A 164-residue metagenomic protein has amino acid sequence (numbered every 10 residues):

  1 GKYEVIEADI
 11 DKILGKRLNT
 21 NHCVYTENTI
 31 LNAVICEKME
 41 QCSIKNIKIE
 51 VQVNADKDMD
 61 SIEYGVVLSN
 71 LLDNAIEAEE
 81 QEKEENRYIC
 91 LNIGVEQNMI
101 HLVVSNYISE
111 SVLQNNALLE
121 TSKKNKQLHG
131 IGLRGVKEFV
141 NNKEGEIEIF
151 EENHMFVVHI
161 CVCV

Functional and structural regions predicted by a protein language model:
D11-G15, E27-S43, I100: Short beta-to-alpha transition helix within the HATPase_c
C23, K48-L68, K126: Conserved short strand/loop->alpha-helix "switch" segment adjacent to the catalytic nucleotide/phosphoryl-transfer site
I49-A55, V95, I108, E151: Heptad-repeat coiled-coil segments of the DHp/HisKA dimerization-phosphoacceptor module
S61-E84, F139: Conserved ATP-binding N-box helix of the HATPase_c
N86-N98: Short beta-strand/loop element within the Bergerat-fold HATPase_c
N98-G130: Glycine-rich/acidic phosphate-handling loop/turn and adjacent ATP-lid/helix of nucleotide-binding kinase/ATPase domains
E110, E152-H159: Glycine-rich nucleotide-binding loop
G135-G145: Conserved glycine-/histidine-rich ATP-lid loop and adjacent helix of the Bergerat-fold HATPase_c
